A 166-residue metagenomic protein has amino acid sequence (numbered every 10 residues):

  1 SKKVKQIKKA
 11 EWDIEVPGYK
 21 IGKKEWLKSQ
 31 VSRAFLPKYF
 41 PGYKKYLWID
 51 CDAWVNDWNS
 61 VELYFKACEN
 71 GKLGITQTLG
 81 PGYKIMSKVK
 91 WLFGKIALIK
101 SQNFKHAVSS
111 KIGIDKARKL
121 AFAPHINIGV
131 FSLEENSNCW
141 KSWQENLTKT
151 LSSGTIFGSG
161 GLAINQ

Functional and structural regions predicted by a protein language model:
S1-Q166: Glycosyltransferase catalytic domains, chiefly GT-A lineage
